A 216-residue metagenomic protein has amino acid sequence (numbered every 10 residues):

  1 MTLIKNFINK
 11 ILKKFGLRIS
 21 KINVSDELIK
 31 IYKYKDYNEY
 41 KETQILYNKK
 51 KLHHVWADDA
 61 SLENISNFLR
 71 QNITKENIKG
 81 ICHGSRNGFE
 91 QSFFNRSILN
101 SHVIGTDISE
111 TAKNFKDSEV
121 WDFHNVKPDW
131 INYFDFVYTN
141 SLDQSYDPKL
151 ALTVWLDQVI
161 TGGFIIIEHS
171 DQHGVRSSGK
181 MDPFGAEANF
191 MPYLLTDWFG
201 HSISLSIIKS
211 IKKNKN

Functional and structural regions predicted by a protein language model:
M1-Y40, N216: Membrane-proximal basic amphipathic "stem/tether" segments
K21-K75: Class I SAM-dependent methyltransferase Rossmann-like catalytic core, especially the SAM/SAH-binding loop
I81-V126: Class I SAM-dependent methyltransferase SAM/SAH-binding core
V126-V137: A short acidic, Gly/Pro-enriched loop at the edge of an enzyme's catalytic core that lines a small-molecule cofactor
D135-P148: A short SAM/SAH-binding and catalytic strip from SAM-dependent methyltransferases
K149-F164: A short glycine-rich, Lys/Arg-flanked "PGG" loop and its adjoining helix->strand segment in the class I
T161-G174: Conserved beta-strand signature within the Rossmann-like core of class I S-adenosyl-L-methionine
Q172, R176-I208: Conserved Class I S-adenosyl-L-methionine
